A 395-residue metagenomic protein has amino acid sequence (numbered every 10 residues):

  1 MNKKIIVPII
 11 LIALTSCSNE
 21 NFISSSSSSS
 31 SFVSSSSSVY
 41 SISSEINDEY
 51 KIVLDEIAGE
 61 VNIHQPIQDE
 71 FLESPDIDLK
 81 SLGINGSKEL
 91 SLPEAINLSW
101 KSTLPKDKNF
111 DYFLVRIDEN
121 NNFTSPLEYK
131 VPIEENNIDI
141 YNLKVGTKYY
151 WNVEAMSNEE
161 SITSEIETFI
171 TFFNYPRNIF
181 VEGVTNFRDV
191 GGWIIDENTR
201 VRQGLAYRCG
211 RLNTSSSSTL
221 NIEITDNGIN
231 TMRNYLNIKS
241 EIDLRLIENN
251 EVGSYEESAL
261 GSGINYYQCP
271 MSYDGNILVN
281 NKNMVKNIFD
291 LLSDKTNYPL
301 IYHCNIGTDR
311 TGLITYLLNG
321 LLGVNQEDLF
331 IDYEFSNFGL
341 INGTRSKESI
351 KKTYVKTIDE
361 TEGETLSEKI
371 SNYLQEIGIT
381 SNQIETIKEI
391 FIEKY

Functional and structural regions predicted by a protein language model:
M1-N2, A206: Intrinsically disordered, low-complexity sequence elements enriched in Ser/Thr/Gly/Pro
N2-I9: Sec-dependent signal peptide recognition, specifically the positively charged N-region followed immediately by
A13-S16: C-terminal motif of bacterial Sec signal peptides marking the signal peptidase cleavage site
S18-E20: Bacterial signal peptide processing site
I23-S44: N-terminal, intrinsically disordered, polar/charged segments of Gram-positive cell-envelope systems that serve as
Y40-L300, L313-Y395: Cys-dependent protein tyrosine phosphatase-like superfamily
H303: Residues at the beta-strand->loop junction immediately N-terminal to the Walker
I306, R310-T311: Ser/Thr-glycine-rich phosphate-binding loops at phosphate-binding pockets of nucleotides, nucleotide cofactors
